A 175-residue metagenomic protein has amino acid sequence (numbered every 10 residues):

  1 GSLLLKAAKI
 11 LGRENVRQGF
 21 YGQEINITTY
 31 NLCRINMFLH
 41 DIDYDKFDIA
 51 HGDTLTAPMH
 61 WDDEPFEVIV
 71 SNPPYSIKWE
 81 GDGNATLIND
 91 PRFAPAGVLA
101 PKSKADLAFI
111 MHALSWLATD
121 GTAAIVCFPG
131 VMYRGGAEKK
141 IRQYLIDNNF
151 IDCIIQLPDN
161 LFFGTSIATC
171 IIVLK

Functional and structural regions predicted by a protein language model:
G1-S71, S76-K78, G83-A85, F93 (+4 more regions): Conserved S-adenosyl-L-methionine
T28-T29, T54-T56, T86, T119-T122 (+2 more regions): Residue-identity detector for threonine
T86-D90, A100-S103: Catalytic core segments in nucleotide and nucleic-acid processing enzymes
P91-R92, A124: Generic signal for short, ordered secondary-structure residues within or immediately flanking folded domains
A96: Conserved adenylate-forming
L99-L174: Conserved Class I SAM-dependent methyltransferase catalytic core
